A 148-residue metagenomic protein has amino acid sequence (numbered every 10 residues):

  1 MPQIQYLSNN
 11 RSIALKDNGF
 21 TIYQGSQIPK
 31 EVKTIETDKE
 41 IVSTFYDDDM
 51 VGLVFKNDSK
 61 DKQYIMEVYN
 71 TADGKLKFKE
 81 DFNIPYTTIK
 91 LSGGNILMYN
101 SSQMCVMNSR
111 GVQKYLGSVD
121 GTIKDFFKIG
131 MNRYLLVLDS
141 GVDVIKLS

Functional and structural regions predicted by a protein language model:
M1, K16-D38, K60-D81, S101-D120 (+1 more regions): Surface-exposed loop/turn elements that mediate protein-protein interactions on large endomembrane-trafficking
M1-N10, E36-D49, D81-G94, G121-R133: Repeated scaffold domains used in trafficking and secretory/extracellular systems, primarily beta-propellers
L7-N10, E31, V54-K56, G74-L76 (+3 more regions): Intrinsically disordered, low-complexity segments enriched in polar/charged residues with Gly/Pro, especially when
S8-G19, D47-D48, G52-K60, Y64 (+2 more regions): Beta-strand C-termini and the immediately following turn/loop, strongest in propeller blades
T87-S109: C-terminal hydrophobic structural anchor segments that stabilize assembly/packing rather than catalytic chemistry
D125-L147: Hydrophobic, glycine-enriched assembly/anchoring segments
